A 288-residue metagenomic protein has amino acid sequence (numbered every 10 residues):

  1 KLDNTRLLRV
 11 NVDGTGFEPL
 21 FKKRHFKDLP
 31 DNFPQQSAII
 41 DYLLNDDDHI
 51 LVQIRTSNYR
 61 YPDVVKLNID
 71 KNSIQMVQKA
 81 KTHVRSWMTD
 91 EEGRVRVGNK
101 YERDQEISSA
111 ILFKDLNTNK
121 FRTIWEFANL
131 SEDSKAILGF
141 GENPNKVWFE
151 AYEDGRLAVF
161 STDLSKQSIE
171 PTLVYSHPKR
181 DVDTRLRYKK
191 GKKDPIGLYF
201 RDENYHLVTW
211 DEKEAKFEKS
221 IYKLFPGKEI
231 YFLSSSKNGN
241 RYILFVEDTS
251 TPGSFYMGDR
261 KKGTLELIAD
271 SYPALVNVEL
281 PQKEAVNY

Functional and structural regions predicted by a protein language model:
L2-R9, G14-N287: Peripheral, non-catalytic segments that deliver or gate enzyme domains
